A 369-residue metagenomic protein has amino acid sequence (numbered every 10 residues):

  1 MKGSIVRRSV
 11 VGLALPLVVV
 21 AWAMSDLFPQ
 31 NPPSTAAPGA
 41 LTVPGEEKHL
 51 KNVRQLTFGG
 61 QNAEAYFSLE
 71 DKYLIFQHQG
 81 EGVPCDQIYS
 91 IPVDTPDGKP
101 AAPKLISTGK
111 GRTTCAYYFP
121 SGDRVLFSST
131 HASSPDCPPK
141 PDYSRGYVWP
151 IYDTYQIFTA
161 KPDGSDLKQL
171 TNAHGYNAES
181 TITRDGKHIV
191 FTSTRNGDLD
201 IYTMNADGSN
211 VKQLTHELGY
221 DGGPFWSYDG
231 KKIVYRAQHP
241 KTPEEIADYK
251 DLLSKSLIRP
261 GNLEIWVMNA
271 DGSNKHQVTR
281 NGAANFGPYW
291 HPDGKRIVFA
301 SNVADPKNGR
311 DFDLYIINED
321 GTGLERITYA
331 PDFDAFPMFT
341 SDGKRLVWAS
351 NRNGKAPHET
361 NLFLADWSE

Functional and structural regions predicted by a protein language model:
N31-K51, Y155: Blade/loop signatures of beta-propeller domains
P44-Y73: Mature N-terminal segment immediately following signal peptide/propeptide cleavage in secreted/periplasmic
N52-Q55, P100-K104, Y147, S165-K168 (+3 more regions): Predominantly a core beta-strand signature of beta-propeller blades across repeat-based propeller domains
Q61, H78-I88, S107-T113, S128-I157 (+9 more regions): A flexible loop/linker signature enriched in serine peptidases of the S9 family
L69-E70, P120-S121, R184-D185, Y228-D229 (+2 more regions): Residue-level detector of Asp-centered blade-edge/turn motifs that repeat once per structural unit in beta-propeller
V93-P96, K161-S165, N205-S209, N269-S273 (+2 more regions): Short loop/turn segments that connect beta-strands within beta-propeller blades
